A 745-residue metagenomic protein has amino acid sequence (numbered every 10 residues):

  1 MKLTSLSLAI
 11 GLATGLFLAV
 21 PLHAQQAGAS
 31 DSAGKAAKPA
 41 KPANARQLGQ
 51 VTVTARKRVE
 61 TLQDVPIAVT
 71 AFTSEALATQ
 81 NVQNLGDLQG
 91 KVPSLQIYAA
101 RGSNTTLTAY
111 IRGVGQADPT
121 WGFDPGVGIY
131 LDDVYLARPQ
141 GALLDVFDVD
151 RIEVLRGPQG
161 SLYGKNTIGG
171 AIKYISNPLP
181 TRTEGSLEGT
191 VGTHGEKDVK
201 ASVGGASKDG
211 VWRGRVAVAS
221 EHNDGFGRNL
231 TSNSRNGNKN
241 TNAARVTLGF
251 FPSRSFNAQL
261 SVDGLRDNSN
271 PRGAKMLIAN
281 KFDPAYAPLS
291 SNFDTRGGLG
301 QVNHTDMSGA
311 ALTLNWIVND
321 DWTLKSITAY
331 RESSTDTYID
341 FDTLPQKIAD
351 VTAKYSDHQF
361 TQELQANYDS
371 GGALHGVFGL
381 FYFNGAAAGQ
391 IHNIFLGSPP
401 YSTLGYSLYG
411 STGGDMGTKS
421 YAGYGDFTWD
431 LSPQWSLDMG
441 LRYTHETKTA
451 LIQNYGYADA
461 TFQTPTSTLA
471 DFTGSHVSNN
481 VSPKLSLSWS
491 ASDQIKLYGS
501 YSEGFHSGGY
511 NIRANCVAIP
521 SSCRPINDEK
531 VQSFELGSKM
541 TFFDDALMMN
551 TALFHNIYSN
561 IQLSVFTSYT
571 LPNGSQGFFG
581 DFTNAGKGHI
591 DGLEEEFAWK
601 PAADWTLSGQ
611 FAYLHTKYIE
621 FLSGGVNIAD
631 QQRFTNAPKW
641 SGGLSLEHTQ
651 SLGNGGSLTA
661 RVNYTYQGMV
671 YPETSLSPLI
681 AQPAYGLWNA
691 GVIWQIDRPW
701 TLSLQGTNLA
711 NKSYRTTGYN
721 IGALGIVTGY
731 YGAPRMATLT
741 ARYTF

Functional and structural regions predicted by a protein language model:
K38-R182, L536: Acidic, small-polar-rich N-terminal luminal/periplasmic segments of exported/outer-membrane proteins
D124-G126, R138, F147-R156, S161-L230 (+7 more regions): Outer-membrane beta-barrel translocator/receptor signature
P180-R182, E188-T190, G195, S202-L299 (+5 more regions): Periplasmic-side early beta-strands and strand-to-turn transitions of outer-membrane beta-barrels
G227-R235, R272-R296, D340-A353, H392-G413 (+6 more regions): Solvent-exposed loop segments that connect transmembrane elements
G249-S253, A366-D369, H375, F381-F383 (+2 more regions): Structural signature of Gram-negative outer-membrane beta-barrels, strongest in the C-terminal barrel of TonB-dependent
I348-A366, L404-T412, M416, S420-Y424 (+5 more regions): Outer membrane beta-barrel strand-and-loop segments of large Gram-negative receptors, especially TonB-dependent
V377, P433, L437, H555-I557 (+2 more regions): Gram-negative outer-membrane beta-barrel transporters
A602, T665-E673, I693-F745: C-terminal beta-signal and adjacent terminal beta-strands/loops of Gram-negative outer-membrane beta-barrel proteins
